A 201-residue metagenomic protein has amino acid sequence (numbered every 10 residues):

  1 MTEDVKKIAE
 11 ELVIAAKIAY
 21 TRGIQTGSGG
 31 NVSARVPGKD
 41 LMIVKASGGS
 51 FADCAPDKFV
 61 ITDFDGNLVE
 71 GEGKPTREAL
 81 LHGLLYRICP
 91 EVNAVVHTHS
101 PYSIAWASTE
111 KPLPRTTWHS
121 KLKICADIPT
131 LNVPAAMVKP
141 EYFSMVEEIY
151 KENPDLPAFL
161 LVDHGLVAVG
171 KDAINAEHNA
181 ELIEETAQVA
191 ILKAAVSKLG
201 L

Functional and structural regions predicted by a protein language model:
M1-L201: Glycine-rich flexible loops
